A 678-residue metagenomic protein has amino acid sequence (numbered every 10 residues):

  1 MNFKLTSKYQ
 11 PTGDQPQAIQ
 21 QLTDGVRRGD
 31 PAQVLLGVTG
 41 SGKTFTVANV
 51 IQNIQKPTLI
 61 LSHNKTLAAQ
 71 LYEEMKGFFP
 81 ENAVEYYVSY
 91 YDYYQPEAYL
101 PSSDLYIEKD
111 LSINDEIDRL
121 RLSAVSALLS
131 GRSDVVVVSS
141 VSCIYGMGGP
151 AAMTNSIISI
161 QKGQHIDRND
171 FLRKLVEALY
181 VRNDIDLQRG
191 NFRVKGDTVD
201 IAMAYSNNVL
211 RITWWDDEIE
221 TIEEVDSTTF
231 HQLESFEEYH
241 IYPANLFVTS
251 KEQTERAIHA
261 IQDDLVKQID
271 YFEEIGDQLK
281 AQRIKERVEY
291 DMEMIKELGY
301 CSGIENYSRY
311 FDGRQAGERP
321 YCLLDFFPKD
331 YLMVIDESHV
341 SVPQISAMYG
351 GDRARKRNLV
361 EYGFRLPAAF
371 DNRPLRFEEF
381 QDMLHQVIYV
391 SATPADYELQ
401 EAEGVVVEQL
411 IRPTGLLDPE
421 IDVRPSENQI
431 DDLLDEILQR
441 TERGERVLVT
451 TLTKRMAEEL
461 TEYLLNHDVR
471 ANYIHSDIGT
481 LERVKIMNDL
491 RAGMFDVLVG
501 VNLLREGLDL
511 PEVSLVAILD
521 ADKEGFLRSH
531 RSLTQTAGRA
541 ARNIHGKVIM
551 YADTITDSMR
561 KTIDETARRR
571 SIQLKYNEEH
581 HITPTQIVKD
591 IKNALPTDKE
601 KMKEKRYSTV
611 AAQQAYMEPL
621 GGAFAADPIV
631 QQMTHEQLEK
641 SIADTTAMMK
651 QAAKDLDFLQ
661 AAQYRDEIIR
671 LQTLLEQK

Functional and structural regions predicted by a protein language model:
M1-L36: Conserved pre-motif I regulatory segment
R28-V34, K56-P57, S133-V135, E445-R446: Pre-Walker A (Motif I) flank of P-loop NTPase domains
R28-V50: Walker A/P-loop
V34, Y87-D432, E436-E442, T461 (+3 more regions): N-terminal cationic and glycine-rich segments that engage phosphates or anionic surfaces
P57-A69, Y86, K280, R440-E462: Conserved strand-helix element at the start of the C-terminal RecA-like helicase core
P80-S89, G303, R446-L448, L460-E482: Conserved RecA-like helicase motor-core motifs
A151, T453-H475, R670, L674: Conserved helicase motor "Helicase C" RecA-like lobe of SF1/SF2 P-loop NTPases
I478-G500: Conserved helicase ATPase core of P-loop NTP-dependent helicases/translocases
